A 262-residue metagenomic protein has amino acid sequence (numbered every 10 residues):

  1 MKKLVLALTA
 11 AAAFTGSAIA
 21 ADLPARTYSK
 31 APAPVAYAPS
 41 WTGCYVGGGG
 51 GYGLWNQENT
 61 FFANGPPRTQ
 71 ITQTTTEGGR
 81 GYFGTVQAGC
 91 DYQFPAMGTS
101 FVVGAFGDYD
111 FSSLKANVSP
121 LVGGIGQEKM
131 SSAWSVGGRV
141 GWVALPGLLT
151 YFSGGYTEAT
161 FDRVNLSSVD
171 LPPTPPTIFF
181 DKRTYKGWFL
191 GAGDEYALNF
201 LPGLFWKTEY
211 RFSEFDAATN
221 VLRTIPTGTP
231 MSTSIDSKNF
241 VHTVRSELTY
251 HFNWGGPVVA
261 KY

Functional and structural regions predicted by a protein language model:
K2-Y262: Gram-negative outer-membrane beta-barrel domains
